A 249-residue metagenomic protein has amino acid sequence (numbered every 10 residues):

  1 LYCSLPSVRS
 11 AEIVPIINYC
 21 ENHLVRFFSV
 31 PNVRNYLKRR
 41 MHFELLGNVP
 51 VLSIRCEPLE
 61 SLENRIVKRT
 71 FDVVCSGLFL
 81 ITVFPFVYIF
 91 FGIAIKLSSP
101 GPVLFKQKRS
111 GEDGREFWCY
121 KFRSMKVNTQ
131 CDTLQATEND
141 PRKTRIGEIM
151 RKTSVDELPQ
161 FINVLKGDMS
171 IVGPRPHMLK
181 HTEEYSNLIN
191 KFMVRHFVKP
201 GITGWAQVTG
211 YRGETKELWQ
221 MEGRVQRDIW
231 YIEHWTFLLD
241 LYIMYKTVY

Functional and structural regions predicted by a protein language model:
L1-V83: N-terminal hydrophobic signal-anchor/signal peptide
E12-P15, K38-R39, I93, K106 (+1 more regions): Short glycine-/acidic-enriched loop or helix-start segments at secondary-structure transitions that form or flank
R34-N35, R40-G47, L104-R145, T203-Q226: Short, glycine-rich, amphipathic interfacial segments at transmembrane boundaries or analogous
E63-T129, N163, F237-Y249: A hydrophobic, helix-centered structural microdomain
V73, F105, K121, R145-I149 (+5 more regions): Generic recognition of well-ordered alpha-helical segments
T137-K199, I243-T247: A short, structured surface patch at a secondary-structure boundary
I189-Y249: C-terminal terminal-structure detector
